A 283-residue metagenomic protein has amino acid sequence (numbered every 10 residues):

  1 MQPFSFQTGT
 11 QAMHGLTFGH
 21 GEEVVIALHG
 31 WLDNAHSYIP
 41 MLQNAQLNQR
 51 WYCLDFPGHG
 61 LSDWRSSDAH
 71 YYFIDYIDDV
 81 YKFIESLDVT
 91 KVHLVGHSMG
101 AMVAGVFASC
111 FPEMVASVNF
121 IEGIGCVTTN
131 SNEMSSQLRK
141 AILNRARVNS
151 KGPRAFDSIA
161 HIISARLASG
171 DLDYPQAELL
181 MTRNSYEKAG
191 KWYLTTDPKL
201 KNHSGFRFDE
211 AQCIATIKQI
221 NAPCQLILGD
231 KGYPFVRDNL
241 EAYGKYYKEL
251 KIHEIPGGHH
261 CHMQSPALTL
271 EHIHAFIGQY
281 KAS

Functional and structural regions predicted by a protein language model:
M1-V25, Q46-Q49, V89-K91, G125 (+2 more regions): Alpha/beta-hydrolase fold catalytic core
G9, Y52-V95, M99, E271: Active-site loop/oxyanion-hole signature of alpha/beta-hydrolase fold enzymes
T17-W64: Conserved HGGG/HGGXW glycine-rich cap/lid loop of the alpha/beta-hydrolase fold
V103-F107: Hydrolases whose catalytic domains are alpha/beta-hydrolase-1, hotdog thioesterase, or metallo-beta-lactamase-like
S109, A116-A155: Flexible "cap/lid" loop of the alpha/beta hydrolase fold
S150-R207: Conserved alpha/beta-hydrolase catalytic His-Asp/Glu region
Q219-G257: Conserved loop-alpha-helix segment in the C-terminal half of the alpha/beta-hydrolase fold that carries the catalytic
G257-P266, L270: Catalytic histidine-centered segment of alpha/beta-hydrolase-like enzymes
